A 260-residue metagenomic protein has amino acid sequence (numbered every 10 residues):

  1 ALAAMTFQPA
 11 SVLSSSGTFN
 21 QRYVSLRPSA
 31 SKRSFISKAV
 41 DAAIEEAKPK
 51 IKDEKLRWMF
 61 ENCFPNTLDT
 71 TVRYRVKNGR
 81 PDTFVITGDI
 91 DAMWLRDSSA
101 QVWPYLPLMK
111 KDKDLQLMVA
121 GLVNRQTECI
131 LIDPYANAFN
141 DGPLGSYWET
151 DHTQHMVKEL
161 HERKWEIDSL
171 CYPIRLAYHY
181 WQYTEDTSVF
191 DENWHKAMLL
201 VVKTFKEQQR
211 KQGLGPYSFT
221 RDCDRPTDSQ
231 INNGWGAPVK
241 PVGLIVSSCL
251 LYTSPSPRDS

Functional and structural regions predicted by a protein language model:
A1-S16: N-terminal export signals
S16-R96: Low-complexity, Ser/Thr/Pro/Gly-enriched N-terminal "stalk/linker" regions
A47-K48, Q126, F205, Y252: Hydrophobic, Leu/Ile/Phe/Ala-enriched alpha-helical segments that form helix-helix packing faces
L68-P81, L144-H152, V239-L251: Active-site-adjacent bridging/hinge elements
T83-G88, H155-L160, S254: A short, mixed-charge helix-start or loop-turn motif at secondary-structure junctions
D91-C223: Aromatic-rich carbohydrate-recognition surfaces in CAZymes
I167-I174, D228-S248: Flexible glycine-/small-residue-enriched beta->alpha junction loops that bind anionic phosphate/pyrophosphate groups
Y252-D259: Conserved small/polar residues in nucleotide/adenosyl-binding loops
